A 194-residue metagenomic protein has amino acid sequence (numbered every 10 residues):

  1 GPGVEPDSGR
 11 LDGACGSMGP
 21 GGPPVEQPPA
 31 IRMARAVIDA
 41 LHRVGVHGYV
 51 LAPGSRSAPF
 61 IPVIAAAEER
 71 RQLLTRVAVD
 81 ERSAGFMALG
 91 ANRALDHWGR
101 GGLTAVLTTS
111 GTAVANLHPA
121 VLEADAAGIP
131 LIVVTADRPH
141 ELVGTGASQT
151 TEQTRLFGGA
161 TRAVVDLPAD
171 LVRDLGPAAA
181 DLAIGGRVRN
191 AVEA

Functional and structural regions predicted by a protein language model:
G1-P20: Compositionally biased, low-complexity flexible segments
G21-A194: N-terminal alpha/beta PP-like core and its mobile active-site loop of ThDP/TPP-dependent enzymes
